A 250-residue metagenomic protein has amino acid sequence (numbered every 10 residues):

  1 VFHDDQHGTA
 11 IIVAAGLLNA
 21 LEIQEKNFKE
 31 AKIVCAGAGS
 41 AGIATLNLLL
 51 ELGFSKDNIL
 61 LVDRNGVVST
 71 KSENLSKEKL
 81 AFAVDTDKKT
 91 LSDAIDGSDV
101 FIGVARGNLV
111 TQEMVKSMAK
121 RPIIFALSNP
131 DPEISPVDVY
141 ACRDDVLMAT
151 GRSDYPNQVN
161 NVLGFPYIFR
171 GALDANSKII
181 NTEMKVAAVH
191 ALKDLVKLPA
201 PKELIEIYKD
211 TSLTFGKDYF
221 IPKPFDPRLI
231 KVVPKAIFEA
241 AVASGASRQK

Functional and structural regions predicted by a protein language model:
F2-T9, L18-K26, E30, A126-Q249: Adenosine-phosphate binding glycine-rich loop
H3-H7, I11-R106: Glycine-rich phosphate/diphosphate-binding loop of Rossmann-like nucleotide-binding domains
I12, S40, A44, D93-D96 (+6 more regions): Generic recognition of stable, solvent-exposed alpha-helical segments in well-folded globular domains
A44-N47, V115-K116, P227: Short glycine/threonine-rich loop-to-helix capping motif typified by GTGT followed within a few residues by an Asp-Pro
L49-E51, N74-S76, V115-S117, D138-C142 (+1 more regions): Short, glycine/charged-enriched secondary-structure capping and boundary segments
L75-K77, T111, N181, P201: Ser/Thr-centered flexible coil motifs
L80-L147, R152-D154: Rossmann-like adenosine-cofactor binding region
